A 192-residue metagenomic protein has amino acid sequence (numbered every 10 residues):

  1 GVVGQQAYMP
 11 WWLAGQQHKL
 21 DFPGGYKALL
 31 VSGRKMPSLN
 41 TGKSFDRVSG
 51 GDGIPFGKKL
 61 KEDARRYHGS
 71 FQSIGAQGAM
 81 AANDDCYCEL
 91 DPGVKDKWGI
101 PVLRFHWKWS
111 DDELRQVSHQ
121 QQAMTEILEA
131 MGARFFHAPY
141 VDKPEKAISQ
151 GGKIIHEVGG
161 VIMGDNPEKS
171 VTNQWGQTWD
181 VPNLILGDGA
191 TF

Functional and structural regions predicted by a protein language model:
G1-L103, K108-D111, I154-E157, W179 (+1 more regions): FAD cofactor-binding and catalytic pocket of flavoenzymes
R47-I54, R104, S110-H156: Mobile, glycine/GP-rich and aromatic-enriched active-site lid/loop segments adjacent to catalytic centers
A82, Q150-I155, G164, V171: Short, functionally important structural connectors and interaction interfaces within domains
N83-D84, K97, P144-I148, S170: Flexible loop/turn segments at secondary-structure boundaries
L90, M124, M163, G176 (+1 more regions): Hydrophobic, well-ordered secondary-structure elements that form the walls of internal hydrophobic environments
V161-W179: FAD-site-proximal beta/loop scaffold in flavoenzymes
